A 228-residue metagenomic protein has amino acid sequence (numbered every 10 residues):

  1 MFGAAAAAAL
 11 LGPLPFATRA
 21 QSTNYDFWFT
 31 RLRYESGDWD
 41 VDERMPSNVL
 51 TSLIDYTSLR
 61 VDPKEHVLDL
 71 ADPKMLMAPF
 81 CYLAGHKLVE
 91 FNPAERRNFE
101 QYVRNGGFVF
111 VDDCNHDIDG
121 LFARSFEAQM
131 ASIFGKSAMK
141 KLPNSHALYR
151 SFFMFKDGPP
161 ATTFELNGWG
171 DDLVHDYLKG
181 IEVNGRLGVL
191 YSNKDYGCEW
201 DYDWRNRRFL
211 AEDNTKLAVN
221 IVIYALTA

Functional and structural regions predicted by a protein language model:
M1-A20: N-terminal export signals
F16-F80, A84-K87, Y196-A228: Aromatic-Pro/Gly-enriched surface loop or interdomain linker that acts as a lid/target-recognition segment
F29, F80-A123: Short alpha-beta junction capping motif
L32-Y34, L83-H86, V111-N115, L142-S145 (+1 more regions): Active-site-proximal beta-strand/loop segments in catalytic clefts of secreted hydrolases
E43-L50, R96, E100, A123 (+2 more regions): Extracytoplasmic/secreted envelope proteins and their assembly/folding machinery, especially bacterial periplasmic
T57, G107, I133-S137, A225: A generic secondary-structure signal for well-formed alpha-helical elements
E65-L70, N92-N98, L173-Y177: Alpha-helical scaffolding within the catalytic cores of extracellular/periplasmic polymer-degrading hydrolases
H116-Y202, L210-T215, V219: An acidic, glycine-rich "communication" segment
